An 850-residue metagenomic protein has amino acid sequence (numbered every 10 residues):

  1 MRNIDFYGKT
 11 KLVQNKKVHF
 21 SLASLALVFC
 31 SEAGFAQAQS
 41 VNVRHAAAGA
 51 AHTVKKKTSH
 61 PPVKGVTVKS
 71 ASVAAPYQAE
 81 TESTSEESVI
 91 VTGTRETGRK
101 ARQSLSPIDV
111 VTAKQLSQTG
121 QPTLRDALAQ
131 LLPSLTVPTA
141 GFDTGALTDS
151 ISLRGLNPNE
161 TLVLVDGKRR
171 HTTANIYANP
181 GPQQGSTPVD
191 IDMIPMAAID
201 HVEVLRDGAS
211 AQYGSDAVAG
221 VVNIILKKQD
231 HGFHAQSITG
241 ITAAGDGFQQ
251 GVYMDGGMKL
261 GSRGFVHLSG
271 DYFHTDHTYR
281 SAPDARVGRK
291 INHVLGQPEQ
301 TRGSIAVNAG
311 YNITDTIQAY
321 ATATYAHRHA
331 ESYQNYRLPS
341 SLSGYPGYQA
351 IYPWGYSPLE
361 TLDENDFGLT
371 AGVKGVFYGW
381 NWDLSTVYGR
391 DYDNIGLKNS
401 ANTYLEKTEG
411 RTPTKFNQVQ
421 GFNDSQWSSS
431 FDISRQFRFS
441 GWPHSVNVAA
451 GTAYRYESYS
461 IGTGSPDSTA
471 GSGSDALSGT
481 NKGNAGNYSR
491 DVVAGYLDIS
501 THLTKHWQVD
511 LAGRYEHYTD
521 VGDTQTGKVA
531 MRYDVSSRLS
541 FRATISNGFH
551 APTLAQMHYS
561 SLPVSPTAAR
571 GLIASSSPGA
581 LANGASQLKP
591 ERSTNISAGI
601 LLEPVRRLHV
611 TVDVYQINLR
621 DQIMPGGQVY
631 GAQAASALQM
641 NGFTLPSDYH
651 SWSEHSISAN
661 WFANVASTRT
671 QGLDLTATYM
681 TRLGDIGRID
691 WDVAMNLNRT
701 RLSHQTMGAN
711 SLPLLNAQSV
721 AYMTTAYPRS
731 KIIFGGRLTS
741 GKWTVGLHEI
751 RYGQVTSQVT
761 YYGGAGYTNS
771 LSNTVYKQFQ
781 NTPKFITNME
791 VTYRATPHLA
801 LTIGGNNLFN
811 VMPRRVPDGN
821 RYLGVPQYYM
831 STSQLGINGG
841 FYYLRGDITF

Functional and structural regions predicted by a protein language model:
H60-V73, Y77, T84-T119, G145 (+1 more regions): N-terminal periplasmic "start-of-domain" segments of outer-membrane beta-barrel proteins
V73, A450, V614-R620, M624-Y761: Gram-negative outer-membrane beta-barrel transporters
P76, T97-G98, L128-A174: Extracytoplasmic beta-strand/coil segments of soluble accessory domains associated with Gram-negative outer-membrane
L124-A127, L131, I151-S152, L164 (+4 more regions): N-terminal periplasmic accessory domains that precede and gate Gram-negative outer-membrane beta-barrel machines
K168-R206: Short acidic/polar hinge/loop motifs at secondary-structure boundaries that mediate gating or recognition
T173, R699, E749-G766, Y793-F850: C-terminal beta-signal and adjacent terminal beta-strands/loops of Gram-negative outer-membrane beta-barrel proteins
H231-H234, A244-W354, P358-F377, I786-E790 (+1 more regions): Transmembrane beta-barrel wall of Gram-negative outer-membrane proteins
A350, Y356-L369, Y388, S400-V509 (+2 more regions): Outer-membrane beta-barrel transmembrane domain signature of Gram-negative proteins, especially the mid-to-C-terminal
